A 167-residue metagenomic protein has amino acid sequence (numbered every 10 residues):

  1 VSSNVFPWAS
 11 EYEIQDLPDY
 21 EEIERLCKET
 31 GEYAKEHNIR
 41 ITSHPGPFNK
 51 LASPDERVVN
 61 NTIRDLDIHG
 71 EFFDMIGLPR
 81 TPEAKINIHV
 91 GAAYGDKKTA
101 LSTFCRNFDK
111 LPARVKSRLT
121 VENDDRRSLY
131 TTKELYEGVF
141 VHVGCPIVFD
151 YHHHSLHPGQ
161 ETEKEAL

Functional and structural regions predicted by a protein language model:
V1-D19: Glycine-rich, proline-tolerant flexible connector loops at the mouths of alpha/beta enzymes
S2, R40-H44, P158: Short, conserved beta-strand segments within well-ordered enzyme catalytic domains that often line or immediately flank
F6, A92-K97, S155-L156: Short acidic, S/G/P-rich loop/turn micro-motifs used as interaction or catalytic elements
E11-I14, P54-E56, Q160: Short secondary-structure transition/capping segments
D19-P146: Active-site acidic/histidine proton-transfer and metal-coordination neighborhood in alpha/beta enzyme cores
N60-I63, L156-L167: A short alpha/beta connector and helix-capping loop motif
S128-T131, S155-G159: Short acidic/glycine-rich loop or secondary-structure boundary segments that cap or lie
G144-S155: Conserved mid-sequence domains
